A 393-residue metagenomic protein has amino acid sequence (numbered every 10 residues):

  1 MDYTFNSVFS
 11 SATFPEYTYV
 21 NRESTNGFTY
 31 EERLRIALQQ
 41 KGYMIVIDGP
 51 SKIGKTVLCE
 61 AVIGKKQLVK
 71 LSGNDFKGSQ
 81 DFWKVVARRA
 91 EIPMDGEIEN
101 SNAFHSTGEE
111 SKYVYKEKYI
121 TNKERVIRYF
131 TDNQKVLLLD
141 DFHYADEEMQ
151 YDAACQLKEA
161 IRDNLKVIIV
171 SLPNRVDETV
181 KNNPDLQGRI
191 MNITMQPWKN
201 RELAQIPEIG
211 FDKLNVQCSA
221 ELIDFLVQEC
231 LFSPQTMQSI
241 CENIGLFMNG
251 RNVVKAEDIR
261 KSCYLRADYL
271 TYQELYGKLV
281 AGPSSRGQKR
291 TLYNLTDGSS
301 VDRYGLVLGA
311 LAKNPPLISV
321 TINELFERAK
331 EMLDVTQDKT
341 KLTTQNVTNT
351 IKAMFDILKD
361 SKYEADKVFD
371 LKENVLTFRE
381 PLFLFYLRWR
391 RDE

Functional and structural regions predicted by a protein language model:
M1-I45: A short, basic N-terminal segment
Q39-E60, D75: Walker A/P-loop nucleotide-binding motif
K65-L68, K77-E109: Conserved NTP-binding/hydrolysis module of P-loop NTPases
I92-L139, H143-K166, L172-N182, K199-E202 (+4 more regions): Mid-core helix/loop region of P-loop NTP-binding domains shared across ATPases and GTPases
K181-P197: A short helix-turn-beta junction within AAA+ P-loop NTPase domains corresponding to the substrate/partner-engaging
M195-I223, L231-I240: Conserved small helical "lid"/interfacial subdomain of P-loop NTPases
A220-G277: Amphipathic alpha-helical "lid/sensor" segments that cap RecA-like P-loop NTPase cores
L265-E393: C-terminal leucine-rich, beta-strand-based interaction scaffolds used for sensing/assembly
